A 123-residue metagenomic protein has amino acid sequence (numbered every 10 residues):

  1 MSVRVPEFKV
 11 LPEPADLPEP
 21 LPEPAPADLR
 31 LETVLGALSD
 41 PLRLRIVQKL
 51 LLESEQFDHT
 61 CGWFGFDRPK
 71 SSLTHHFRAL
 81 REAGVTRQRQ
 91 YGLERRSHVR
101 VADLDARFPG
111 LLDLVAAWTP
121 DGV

Functional and structural regions predicted by a protein language model:
S2-E32, Q48-E53, Q90, R100-V123: Amphipathic alpha-helical dimerization/coiled-coil segments that flank or bridge DNA-binding/regulatory modules
L11, S72-T74, H98: Short amphipathic alpha-helical "recognition" segments used for binding
E23, G36, S71-T74, Q88-R89: Helix-centric, low-specificity signal for extended rod-like, repetitive segments
E32-P69, Y91-D103: N-terminal helix-turn-helix DNA-binding core of bacterial DNA-binding proteins
D40, H76, P109: Conserved acidic functional residues
F57-D58, H75, V115: Secondary-structure transition/capping residues
G62-V85: Canonical helix-turn-helix DNA-binding module
G84-R87, L93: Short, Lys/Arg-enriched C-terminal cap helix and immediately downstream tail that follows
